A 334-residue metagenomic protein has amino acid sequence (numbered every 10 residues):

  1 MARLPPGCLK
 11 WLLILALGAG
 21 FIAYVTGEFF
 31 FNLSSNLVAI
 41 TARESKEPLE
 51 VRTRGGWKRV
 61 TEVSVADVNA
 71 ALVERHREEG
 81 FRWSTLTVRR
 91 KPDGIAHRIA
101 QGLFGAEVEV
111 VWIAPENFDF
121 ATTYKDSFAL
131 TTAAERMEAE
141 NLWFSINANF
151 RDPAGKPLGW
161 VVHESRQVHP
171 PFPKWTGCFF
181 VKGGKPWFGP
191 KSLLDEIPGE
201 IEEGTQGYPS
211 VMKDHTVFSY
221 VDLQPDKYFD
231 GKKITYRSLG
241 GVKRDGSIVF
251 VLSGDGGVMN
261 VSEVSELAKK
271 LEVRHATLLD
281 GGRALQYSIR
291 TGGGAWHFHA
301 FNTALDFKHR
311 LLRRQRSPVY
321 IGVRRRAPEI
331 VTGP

Functional and structural regions predicted by a protein language model:
A2-F172, W187: Zymogen propeptides
A106, G183-W187, K243-V249: Beta-strand-turn-beta hairpins that frame and shape the catalytic cleft of phosphate-ester-processing enzymes
V110, C178, L239: Short, surface-exposed charged micro-motifs
K125-A129, L193-I197, S253-G257: Short, solvent-exposed aromatic-acidic interface loops
L130-A134, I197-E202, V258-E266: A short, polar/proline- and glycine-enriched secondary-structure boundary/capping micro-motif
R151-D226: Active-site-adjacent helix-turn-beta-strand microarchitecture at beta-sheet edges that either contains or buttresses
G155-P173, P225-H275, A284-P334: Conserved, well-ordered active-site substructure
